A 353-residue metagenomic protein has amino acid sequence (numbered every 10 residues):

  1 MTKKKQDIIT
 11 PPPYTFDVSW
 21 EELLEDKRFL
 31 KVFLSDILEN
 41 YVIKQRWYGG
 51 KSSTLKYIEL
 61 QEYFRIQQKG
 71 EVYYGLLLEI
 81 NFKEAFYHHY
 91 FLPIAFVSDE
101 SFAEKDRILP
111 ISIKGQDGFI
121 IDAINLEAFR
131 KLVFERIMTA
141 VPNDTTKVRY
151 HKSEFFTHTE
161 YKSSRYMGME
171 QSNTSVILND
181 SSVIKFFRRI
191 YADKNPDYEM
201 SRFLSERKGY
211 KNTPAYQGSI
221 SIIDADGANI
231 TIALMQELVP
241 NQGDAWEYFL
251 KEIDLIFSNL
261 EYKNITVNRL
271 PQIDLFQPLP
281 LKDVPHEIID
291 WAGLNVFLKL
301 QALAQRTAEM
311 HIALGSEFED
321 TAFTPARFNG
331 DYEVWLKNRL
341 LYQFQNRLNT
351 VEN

Functional and structural regions predicted by a protein language model:
M1-I8, K27-K31, S35-D36, N349-E352: Proteins with a high burden of low-complexity, intrinsically disordered sequence enriched in S/T/G/P/A and R, requiring
M1-P13, V18, K56, Q61-R65 (+1 more regions): Contiguous mid-protein beta-loop-alpha structural module that forms a pocket-lining wall or clamp of enzyme active
P11-Y57: Short Lys/Arg-enriched alpha/beta "domain-start" segment
L30, R46-S52, L60-Q68, S163-Y166: Asp/Glu-centered strand-loop micro-motifs enriched in Gly/Pro and often flanked by an aromatic residue
Y63-E352: Conserved ATP-binding subdomain of kinase catalytic cores across diverse folds
